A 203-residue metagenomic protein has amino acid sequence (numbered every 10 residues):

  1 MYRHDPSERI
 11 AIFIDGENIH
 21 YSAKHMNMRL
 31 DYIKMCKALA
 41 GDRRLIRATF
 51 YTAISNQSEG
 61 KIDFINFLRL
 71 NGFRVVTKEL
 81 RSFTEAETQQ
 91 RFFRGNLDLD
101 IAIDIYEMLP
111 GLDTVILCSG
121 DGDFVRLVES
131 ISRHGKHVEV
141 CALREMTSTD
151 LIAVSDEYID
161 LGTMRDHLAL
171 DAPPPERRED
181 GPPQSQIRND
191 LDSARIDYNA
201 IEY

Functional and structural regions predicted by a protein language model:
M1-Y203: Terminal and domain-boundary accessory regions
